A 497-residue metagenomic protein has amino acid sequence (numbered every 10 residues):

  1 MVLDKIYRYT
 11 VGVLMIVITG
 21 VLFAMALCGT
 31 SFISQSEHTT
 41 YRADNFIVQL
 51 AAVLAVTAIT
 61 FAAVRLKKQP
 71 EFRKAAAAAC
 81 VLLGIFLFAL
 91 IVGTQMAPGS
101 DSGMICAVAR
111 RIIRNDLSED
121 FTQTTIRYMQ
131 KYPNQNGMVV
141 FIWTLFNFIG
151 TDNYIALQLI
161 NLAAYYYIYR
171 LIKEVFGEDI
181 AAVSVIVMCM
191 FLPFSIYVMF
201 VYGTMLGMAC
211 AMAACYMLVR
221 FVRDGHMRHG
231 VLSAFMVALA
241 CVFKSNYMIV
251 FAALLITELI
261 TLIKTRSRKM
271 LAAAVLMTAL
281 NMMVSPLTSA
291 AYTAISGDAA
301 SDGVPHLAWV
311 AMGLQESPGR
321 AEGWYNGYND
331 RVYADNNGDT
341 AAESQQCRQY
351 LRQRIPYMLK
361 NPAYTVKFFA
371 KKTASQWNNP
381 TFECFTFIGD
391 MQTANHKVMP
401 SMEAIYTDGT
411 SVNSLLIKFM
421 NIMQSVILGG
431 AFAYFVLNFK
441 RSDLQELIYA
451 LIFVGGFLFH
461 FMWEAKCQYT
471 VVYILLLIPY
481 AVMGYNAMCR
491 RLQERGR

Functional and structural regions predicted by a protein language model:
M1-L90, A273-T278, R495-G496: Start-transfer (signal-anchor) and selected internal transmembrane alpha helices of multi-pass inner/ER membrane
E37-A51, D152-A156, K372-F453: Membrane-interface anchor segments at the N-terminal boundary of transmembrane helices in multi-pass membrane enzymes
T94-R110, R114-F141, T151-D152, E343-C347 (+2 more regions): Extracytoplasmic catalytic/substrate-binding loops of multi-pass membrane glycan-assembly enzymes
A156-G177, A213, G429-Y434: Transmembrane-helix motifs of polytopic, lipid-linked glycan transferases
Y169-M190, D443-Y449: Transmembrane-helix signature of polytopic, membrane-embedded enzymes that assemble or transfer cell-envelope glycans
I196-G207: Short acidic/glycine- and proline-prone juxtamembrane loop motifs at membrane-interface regions of multi-pass membrane
A214-H229: Membrane-interface transmembrane helices that cradle and orient dolichyl/undecaprenyl
T293-K397: Membrane-proximal stem/loop segments at transmembrane-domain junctions that anchor or position
